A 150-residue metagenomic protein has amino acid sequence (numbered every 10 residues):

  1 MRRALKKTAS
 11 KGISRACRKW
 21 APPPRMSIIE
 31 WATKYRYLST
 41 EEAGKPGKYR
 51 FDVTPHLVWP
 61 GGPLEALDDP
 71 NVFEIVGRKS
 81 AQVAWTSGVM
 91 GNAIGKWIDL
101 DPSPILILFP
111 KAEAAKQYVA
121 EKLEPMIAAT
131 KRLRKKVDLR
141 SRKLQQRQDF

Functional and structural regions predicted by a protein language model:
M1-F150: Phosphate/NTP-binding elements of NTP-utilizing enzymes
